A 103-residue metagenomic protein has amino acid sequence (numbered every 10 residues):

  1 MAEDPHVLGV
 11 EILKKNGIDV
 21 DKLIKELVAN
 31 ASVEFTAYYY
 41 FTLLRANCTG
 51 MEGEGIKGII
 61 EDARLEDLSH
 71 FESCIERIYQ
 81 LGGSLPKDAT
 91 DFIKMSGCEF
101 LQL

Functional and structural regions predicted by a protein language model:
A2-G9, E72-L103: Carboxylate-rich helix-loop segments that flank metal/cofactor sites and access channels in metalloenzymes
A2-G9, K14-G50, E72-S73, L103: Alpha-helical bundle segments that constitute or directly flank the non-heme di-iron/ferroxidase center
K14-K15, K22-K25, K57, K87 (+1 more regions): Context-gated lysine
N16, G53-D62, G97-L103: Glycine-rich tight-turn/loop motif centered on a GG-T
A37-L44, C48-A89: Conserved alpha-helical segments that form or flank metal/cofactor-binding pockets of metalloenzymes
